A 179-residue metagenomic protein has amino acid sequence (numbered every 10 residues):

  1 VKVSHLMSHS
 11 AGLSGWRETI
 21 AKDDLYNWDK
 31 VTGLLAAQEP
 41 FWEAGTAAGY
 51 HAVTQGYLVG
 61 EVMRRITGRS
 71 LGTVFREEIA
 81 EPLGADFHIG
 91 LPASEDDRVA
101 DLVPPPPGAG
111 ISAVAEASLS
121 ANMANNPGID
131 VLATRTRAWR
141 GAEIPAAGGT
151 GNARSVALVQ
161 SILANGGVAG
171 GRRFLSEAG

Functional and structural regions predicted by a protein language model:
V1-G179: Short, surface-exposed loop or secondary-structure junction motifs that flank catalytic or metal-binding residues
